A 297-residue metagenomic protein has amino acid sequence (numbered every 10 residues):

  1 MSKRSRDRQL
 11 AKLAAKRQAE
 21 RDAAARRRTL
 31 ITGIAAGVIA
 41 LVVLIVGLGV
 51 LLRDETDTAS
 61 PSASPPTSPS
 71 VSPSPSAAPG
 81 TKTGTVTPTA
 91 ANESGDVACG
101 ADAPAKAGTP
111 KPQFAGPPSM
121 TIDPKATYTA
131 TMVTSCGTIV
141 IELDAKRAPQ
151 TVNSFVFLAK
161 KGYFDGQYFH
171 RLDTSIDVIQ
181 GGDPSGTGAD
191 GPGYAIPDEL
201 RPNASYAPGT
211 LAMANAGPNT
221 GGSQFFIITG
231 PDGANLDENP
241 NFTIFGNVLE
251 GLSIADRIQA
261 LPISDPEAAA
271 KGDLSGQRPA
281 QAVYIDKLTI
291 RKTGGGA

Functional and structural regions predicted by a protein language model:
M1-A297: Cyclophilin-like peptidyl-prolyl cis-trans isomerases
